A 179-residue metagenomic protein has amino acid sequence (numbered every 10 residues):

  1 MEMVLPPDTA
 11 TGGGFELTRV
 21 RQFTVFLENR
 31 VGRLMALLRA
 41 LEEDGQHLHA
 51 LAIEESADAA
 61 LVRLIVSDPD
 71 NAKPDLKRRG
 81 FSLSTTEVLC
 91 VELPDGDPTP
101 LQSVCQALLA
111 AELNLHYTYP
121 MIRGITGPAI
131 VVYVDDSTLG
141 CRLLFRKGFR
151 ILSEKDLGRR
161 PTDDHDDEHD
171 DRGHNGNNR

Functional and structural regions predicted by a protein language model:
M1-R179: A conserved regulatory-domain signal marking ACT and ACT-like small-molecule sensing domains and adjacent regulatory
